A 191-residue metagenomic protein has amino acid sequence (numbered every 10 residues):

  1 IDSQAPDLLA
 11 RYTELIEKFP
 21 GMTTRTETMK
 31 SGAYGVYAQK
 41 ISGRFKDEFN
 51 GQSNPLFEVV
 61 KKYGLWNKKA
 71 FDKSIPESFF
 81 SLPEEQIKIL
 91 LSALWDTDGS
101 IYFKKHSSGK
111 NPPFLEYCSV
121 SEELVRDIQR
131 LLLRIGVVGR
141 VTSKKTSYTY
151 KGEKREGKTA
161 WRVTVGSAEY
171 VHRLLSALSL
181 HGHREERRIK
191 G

Functional and structural regions predicted by a protein language model:
I1-G191: Internal intein/HINT superfamily modules and their associated LAGLIDADG
